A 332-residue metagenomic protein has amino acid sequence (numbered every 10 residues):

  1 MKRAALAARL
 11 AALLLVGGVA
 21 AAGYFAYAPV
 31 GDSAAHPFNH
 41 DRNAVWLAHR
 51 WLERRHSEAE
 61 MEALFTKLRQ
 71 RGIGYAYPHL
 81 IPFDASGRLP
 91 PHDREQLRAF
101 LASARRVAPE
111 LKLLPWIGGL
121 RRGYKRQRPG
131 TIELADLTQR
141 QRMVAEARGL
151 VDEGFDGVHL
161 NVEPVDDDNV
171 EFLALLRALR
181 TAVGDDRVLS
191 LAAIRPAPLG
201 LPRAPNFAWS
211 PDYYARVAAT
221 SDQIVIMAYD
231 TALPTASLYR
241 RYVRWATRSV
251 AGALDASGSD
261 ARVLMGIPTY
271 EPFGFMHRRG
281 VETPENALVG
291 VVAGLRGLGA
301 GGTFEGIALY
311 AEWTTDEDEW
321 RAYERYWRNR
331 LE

Functional and structural regions predicted by a protein language model:
M1-V19: N-terminal Sec-pathway targeting helices
L15-H36: Membrane-interface motif at the C-terminal end of an N-terminal transmembrane signal
F25-Y27, Y229, A253-E332: Substrate-binding cleft of secreted/luminal carbohydrate-active enzymes
H36-E62, K67, R71, Y75 (+1 more regions): Chitinase-like catalytic core of GlcNAc-active glycosidases
A76, L160, I224, M265 (+1 more regions): Conserved, mostly hydrophobic/aromatic
R94-R98, V188, A232-F273: Glycoside hydrolase catalytic-domain groove-lining segments
P129-R142, A147, A174-R177, T181 (+3 more regions): Short, electropositive alpha-helical surface patch
I194-A215, P234-W245, F275-G297: Non-catalytic scaffold segments within catalytic domains of secreted glycoside hydrolases
